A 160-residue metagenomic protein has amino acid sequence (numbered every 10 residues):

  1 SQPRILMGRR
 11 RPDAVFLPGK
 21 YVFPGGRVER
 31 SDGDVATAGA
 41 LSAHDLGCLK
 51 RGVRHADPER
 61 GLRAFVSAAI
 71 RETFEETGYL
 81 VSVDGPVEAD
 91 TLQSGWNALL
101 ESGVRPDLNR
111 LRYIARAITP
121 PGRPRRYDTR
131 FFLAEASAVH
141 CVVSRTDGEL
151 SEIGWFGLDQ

Functional and structural regions predicted by a protein language model:
S1-Q160: N-terminal leader/linker segments that precede catalytic domains of diphosphate-processing enzymes
